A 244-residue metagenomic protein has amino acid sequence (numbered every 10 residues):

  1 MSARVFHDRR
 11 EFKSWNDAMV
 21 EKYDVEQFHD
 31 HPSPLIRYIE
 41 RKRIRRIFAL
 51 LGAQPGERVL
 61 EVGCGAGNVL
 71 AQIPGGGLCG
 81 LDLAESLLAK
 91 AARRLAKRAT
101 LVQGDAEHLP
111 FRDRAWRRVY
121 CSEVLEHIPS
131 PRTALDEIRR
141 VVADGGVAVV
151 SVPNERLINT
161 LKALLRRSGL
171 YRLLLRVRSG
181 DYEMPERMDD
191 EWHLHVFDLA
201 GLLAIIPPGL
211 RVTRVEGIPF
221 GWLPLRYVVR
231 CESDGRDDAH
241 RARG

Functional and structural regions predicted by a protein language model:
F6-W15, Y23-R41, L83, K90 (+3 more regions): S-adenosyl-L-methionine-dependent methyltransferase catalytic module, highlighting the catalytic core
Y38-P55: Conserved alpha-helix/loop element of class I SAM-dependent methyltransferases that forms part of the SAM/SAH-binding
G56-G65: Conserved class I S-adenosyl-L-methionine
A66-H108: Class I SAM-dependent methyltransferase SAM/SAH-binding core
Y120: A conserved beta-strand element that flanks and buttresses the S-adenosyl-L-methionine
E123-H127: Short catalytic micro-motifs in class I SAM-dependent methyltransferases
